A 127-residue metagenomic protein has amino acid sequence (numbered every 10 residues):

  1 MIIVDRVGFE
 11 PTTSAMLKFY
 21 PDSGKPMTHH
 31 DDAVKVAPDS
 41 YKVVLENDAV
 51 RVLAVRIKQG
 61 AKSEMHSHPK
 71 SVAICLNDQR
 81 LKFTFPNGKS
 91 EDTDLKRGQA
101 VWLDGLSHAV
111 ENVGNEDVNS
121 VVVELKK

Functional and structural regions predicted by a protein language model:
A37-E64, P69-A73, V122-V123: A short glycine-rich, His/Asp/Glu-containing loop-to-beta-strand
G60-S63, A100-E111: Histidine-centered metal-chelating micro-motifs
H68-N87: Glycine- and acidic-residue-biased ligand/ion/polar-headgroup-sensing regions
D78, G105-K126: Ligand-binding loop in jelly-roll beta-barrel domains
K89-D104: Short acidic-glycine-tyrosine-enriched beta hairpin
